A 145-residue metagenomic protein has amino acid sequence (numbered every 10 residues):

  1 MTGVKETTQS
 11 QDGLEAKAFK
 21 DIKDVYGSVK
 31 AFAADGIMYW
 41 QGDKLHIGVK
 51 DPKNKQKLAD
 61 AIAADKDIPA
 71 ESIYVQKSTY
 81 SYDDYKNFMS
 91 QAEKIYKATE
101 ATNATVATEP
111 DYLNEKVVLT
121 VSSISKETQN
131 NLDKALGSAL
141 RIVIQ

Functional and structural regions predicted by a protein language model:
M1-K20, E71-D83: N-terminal presequence-like segments and adjacent domain-start helices
A16-K30, D83-T102: Short amphipathic alpha-helix segments
K30-K86, A101-N131, A135: Short glycine/threonine-rich beta-strand-turn micro-motifs
K134-Q145: Extracellularly exposed regions in secreted/surface proteins, prominently low-complexity, repeat-rich
